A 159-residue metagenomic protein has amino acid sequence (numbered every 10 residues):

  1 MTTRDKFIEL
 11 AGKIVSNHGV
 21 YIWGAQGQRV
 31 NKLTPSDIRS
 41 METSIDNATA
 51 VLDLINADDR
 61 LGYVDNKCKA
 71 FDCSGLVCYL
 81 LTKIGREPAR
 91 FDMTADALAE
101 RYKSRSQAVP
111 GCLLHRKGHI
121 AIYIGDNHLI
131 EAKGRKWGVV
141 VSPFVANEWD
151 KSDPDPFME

Functional and structural regions predicted by a protein language model:
M1-I84, K117, I130-A132, K136 (+1 more regions): N-terminal capping segments
T2-I8, Y63, C78, T82-S152 (+1 more regions): ...with weaker cross-activation on analogous glycine-rich loops/strands in unrelated enzymes
